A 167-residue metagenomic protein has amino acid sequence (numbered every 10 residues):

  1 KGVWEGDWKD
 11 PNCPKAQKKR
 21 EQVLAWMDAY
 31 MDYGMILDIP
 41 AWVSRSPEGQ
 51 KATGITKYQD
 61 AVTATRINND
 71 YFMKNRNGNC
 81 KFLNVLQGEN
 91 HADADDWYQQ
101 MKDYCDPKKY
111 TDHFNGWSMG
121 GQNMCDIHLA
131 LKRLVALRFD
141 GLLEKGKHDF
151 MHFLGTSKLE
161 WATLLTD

Functional and structural regions predicted by a protein language model:
K1-K74: Non-catalytic, usually N-terminal nucleic-acid engagement modules in DNA/RNA processing proteins
N77-D167: Glycine-rich phosphate/ribose-binding loops and adjacent secondary-structure elements that form binding surfaces
